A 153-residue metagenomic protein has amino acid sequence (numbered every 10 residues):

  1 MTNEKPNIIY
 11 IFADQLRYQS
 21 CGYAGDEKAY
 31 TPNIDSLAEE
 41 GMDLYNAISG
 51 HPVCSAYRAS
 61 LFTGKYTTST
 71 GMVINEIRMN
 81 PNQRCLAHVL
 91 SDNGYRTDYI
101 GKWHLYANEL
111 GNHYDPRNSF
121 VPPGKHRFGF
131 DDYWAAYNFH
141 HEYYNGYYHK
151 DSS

Functional and structural regions predicted by a protein language model:
M1-S153: Formylglycine-dependent sulfatase
